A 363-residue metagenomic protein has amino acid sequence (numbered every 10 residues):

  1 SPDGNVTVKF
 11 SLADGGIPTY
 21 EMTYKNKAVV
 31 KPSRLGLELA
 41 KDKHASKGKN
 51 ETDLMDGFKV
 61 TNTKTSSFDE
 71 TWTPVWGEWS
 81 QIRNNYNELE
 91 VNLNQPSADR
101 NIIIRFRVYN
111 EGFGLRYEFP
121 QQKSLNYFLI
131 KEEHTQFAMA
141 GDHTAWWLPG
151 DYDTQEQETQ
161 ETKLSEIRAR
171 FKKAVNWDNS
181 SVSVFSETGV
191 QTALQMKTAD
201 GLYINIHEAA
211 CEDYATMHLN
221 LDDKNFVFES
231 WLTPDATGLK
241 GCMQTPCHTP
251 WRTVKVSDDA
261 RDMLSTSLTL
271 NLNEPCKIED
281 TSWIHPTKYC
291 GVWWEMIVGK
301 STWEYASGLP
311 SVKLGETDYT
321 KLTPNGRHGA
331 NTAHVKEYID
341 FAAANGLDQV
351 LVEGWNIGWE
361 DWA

Functional and structural regions predicted by a protein language model:
P2-E279: N-terminal accessory beta-strand-rich subdomains and adjacent acidic, glycine-rich linkers that precede catalytic cores
W251, K288, A342: Extended, charged catalytic domains and RNA/DNA-binding interfaces, predominantly in divalent-metal-using enzymes
V256-D258, V292-E295: Fold-independent oxyanion-binding glycine-rich loops and adjacent beta-strand/coil segments at enzyme active sites
H285: Phosphate/adenylate-binding glycine loop and adjacent helical scaffold
K288-V292, V350-V352: Hydrophobic faces of well-ordered beta-strands that scaffold small-molecule active sites in alpha/beta enzyme cores
I297-A363: Aromatic-lined carbohydrate-binding/catalytic grooves of carbohydrate-active enzymes
